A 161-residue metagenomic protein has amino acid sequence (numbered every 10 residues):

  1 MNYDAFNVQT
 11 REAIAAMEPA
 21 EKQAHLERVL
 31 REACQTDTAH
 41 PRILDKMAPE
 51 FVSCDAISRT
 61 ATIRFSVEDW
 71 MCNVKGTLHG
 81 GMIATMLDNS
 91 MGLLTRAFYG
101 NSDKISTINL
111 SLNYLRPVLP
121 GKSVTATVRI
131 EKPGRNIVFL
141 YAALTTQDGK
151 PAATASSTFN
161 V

Functional and structural regions predicted by a protein language model:
M1-V161: Terminal targeting signals and extreme-terminal segments of soluble enzymes
